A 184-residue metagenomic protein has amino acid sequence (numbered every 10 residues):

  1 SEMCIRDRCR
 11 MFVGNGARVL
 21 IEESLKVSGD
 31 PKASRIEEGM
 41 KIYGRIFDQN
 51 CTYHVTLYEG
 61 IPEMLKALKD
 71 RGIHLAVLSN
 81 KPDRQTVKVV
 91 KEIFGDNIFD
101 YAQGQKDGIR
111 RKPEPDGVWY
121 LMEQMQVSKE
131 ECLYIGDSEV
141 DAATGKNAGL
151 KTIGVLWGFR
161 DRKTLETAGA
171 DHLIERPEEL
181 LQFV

Functional and structural regions predicted by a protein language model:
M3-I5: Short, small-residue-biased leader/transition segments that mark boundaries at the very start of proteins
V13-Q49, E59, A67: A metal-dependent, Asp-based hydrolase signature
N15, R45-V77, D83-K91, P115: Short, acidic loop-to-helix structural element flanking the phosphoryl-transfer center in phosphate-processing enzymes
E37, D96-R111: A short, structured active-site edge motif that brings together acidic residues
V77, G104, Y134-G136: A structural signal for the hydrophobic beta-strands that form the central parallel beta-sheet of Rossmann-like
F94-A102, T164-L181: Structural recognition of alpha->loop->beta junctions
K112-A142: Conserved Lys-Pro-Asp/Glu-containing loop-to-beta segment of HAD-superfamily phosphomonoesterases, centered on
L133-E175: Acidic, Mg2+-coordinating phosphoryl-transfer loop and its flanking beta/alpha structural elements, shared across
